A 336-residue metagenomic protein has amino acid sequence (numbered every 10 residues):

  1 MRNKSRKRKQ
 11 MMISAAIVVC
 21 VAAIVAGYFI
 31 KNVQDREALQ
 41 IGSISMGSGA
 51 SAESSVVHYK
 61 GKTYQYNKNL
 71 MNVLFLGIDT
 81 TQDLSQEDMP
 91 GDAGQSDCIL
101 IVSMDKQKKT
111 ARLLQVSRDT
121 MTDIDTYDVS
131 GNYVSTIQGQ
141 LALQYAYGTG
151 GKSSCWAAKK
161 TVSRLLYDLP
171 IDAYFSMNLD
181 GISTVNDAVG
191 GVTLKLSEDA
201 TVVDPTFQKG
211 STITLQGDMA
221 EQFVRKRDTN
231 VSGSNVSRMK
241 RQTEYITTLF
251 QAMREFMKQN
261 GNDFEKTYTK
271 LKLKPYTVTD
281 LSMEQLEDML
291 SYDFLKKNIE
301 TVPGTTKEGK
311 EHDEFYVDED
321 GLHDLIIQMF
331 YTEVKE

Functional and structural regions predicted by a protein language model:
M1-K7: Terminal targeting segments of Actinobacterial cell-envelope proteins
R2, I13-I17, V25-E336: Non-catalytic, solvent-exposed segments at the cell envelope interface
R8-M12: General secondary-structure propensity
